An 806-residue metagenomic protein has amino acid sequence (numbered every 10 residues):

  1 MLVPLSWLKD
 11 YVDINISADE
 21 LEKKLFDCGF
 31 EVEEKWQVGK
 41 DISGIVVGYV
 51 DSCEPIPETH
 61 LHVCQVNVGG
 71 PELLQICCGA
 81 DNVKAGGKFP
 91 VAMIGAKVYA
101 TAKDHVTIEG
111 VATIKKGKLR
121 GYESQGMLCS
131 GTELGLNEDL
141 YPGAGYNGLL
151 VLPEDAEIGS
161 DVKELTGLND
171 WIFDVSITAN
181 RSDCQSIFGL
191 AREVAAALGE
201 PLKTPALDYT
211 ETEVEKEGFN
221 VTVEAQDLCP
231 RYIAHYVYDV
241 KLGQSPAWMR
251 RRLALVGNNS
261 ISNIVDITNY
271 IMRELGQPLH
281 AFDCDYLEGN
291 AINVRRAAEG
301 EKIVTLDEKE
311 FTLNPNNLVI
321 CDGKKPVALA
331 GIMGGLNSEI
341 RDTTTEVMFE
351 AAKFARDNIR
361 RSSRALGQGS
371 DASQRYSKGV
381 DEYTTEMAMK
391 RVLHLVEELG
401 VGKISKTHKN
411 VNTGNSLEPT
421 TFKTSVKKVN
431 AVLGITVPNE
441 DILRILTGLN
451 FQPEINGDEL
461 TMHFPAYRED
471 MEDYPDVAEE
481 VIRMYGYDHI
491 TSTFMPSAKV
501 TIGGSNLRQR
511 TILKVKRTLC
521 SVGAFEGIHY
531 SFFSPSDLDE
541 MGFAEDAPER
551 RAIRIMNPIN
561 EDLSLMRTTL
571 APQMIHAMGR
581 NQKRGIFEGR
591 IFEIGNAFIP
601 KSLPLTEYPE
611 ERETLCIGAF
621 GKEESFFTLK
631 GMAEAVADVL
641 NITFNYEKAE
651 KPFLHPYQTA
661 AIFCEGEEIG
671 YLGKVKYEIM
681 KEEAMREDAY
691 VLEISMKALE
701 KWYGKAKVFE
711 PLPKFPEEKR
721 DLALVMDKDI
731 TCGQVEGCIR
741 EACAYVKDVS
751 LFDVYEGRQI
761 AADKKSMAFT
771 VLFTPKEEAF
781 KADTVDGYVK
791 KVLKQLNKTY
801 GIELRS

Functional and structural regions predicted by a protein language model:
M1-E211, M348, G367, D371 (+3 more regions): Phosphate-backbone binding interfaces of nucleic-acid-interacting proteins
L2, K23, G448-E454, D470 (+4 more regions): A carboxyl-terminal module marker
L5, P55-P57, L198, L202-E301: Glycine/proline-enriched, intrinsically flexible loops and inter-domain linkers
G39-S43, Y209-T212, K499-V500, G504 (+3 more regions): Beta-rich nucleic-acid/ligand-interaction surfaces
V47-C77, R251, T268-N337: Conserved mixed alpha/beta core segments that line enzyme active sites in large multi-domain catalysts
R120-C129, E133-G135, G145-G148, K163 (+4 more regions): Mobile "lid/hinge" segments at catalytic clefts and subdomain interfaces of large enzymes
V194, L198-V223, G400-V429: Terminal amphipathic helices with adjacent charged low-complexity linkers/tails
F422-F587, R720, L772-T774, T784-S806: Extended, well-folded interaction surfaces typified by the phenylalanyl-tRNA synthetase beta subunit core
